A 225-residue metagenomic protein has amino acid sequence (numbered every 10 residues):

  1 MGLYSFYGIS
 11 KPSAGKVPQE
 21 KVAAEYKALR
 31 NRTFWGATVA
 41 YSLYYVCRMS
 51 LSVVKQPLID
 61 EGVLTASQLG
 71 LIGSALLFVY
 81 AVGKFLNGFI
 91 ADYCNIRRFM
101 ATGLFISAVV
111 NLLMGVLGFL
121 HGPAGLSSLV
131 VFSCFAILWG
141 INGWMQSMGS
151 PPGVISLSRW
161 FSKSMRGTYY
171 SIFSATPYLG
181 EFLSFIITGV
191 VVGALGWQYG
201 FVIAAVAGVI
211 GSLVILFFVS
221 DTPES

Functional and structural regions predicted by a protein language model:
R32-D60, L64: Extracytoplasmic
M49, L77-F85, E181-F182: Residue-level signature of mid-helix packing/kink "hotspots" within the transmembrane helices of 12-pass Major
P57, G88-F89, V190: Membrane-interface helix termini in secondary transporters
G83-N95: Helix-to-loop junctions at the C-terminal end of transmembrane segments in multipass secondary transporters
F105-S128: C-terminal ends and interior cores of transmembrane alpha-helices in multi-pass membrane transporters/permeases
L138-L179: Cytoplasmic helix-loop-helix junction between adjacent transmembrane helices in 12-TM secondary transporters
F173-P223: Helix-loop-helix hairpin linking two adjacent transmembrane segments in secondary transporters
